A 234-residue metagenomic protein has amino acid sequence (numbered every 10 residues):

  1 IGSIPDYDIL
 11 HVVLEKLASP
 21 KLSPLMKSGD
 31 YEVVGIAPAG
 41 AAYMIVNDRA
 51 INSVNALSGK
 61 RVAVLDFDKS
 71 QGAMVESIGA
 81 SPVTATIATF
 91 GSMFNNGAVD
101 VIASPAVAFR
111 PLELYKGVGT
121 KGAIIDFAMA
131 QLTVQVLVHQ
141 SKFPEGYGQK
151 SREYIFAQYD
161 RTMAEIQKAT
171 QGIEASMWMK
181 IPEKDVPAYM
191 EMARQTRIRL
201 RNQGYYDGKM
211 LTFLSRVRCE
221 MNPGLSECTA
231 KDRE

Functional and structural regions predicted by a protein language model:
I1-S77, A128-R233: Contiguous mixed-secondary-structure segments that line small-molecule binding/active-site clefts of soluble domains
E32, S81, D100: Residue-level detector of anion-binding/catalytic polar loops
I36, A85, S104: Short beta-strand and adjacent tight-turn residues that come in two discontinuous sequence segments and form the edges
I45-N55, S92-A103: Short secondary-structure boundary segments
D66-K69, P82-N96: Short helix-initiation/N-cap motifs at beta->coil->alpha
F67, I87-A88, P105-A108, H139-S141: Histidine- and/or cysteine-centered catalytic micro-motif in compact active-site loops
I78-S81, A85, T120: Short helix/strand-bridging catalytic loops that position acidic/His residues to coordinate divalent metals and engage
G91-N96, I102-K121, D126: A ligand-binding cleft/hinge motif common to bilobed small-molecule-binding domains
